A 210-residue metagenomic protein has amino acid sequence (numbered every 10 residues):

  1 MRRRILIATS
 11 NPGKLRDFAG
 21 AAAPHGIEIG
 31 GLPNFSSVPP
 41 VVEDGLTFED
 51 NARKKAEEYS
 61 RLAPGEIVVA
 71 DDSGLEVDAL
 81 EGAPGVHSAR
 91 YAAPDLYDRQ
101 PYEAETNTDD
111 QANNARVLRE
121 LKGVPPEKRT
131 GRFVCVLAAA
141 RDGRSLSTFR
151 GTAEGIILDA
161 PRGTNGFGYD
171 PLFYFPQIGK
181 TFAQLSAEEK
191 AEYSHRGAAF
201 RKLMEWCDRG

Functional and structural regions predicted by a protein language model:
R2-L6, P12-G210: Anionic-ligand binding patches
